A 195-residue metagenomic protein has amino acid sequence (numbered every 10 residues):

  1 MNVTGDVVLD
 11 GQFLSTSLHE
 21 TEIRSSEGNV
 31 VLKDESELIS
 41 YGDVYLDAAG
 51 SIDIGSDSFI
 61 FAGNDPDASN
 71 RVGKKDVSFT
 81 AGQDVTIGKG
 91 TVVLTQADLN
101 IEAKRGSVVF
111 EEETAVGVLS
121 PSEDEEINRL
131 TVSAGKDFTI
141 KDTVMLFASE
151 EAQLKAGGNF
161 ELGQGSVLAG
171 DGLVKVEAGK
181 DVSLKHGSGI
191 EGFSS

Functional and structural regions predicted by a protein language model:
D6-L9, F13-T16, E20-T21, G28-L32 (+21 more regions): Extracellular beta-strand scaffolds
